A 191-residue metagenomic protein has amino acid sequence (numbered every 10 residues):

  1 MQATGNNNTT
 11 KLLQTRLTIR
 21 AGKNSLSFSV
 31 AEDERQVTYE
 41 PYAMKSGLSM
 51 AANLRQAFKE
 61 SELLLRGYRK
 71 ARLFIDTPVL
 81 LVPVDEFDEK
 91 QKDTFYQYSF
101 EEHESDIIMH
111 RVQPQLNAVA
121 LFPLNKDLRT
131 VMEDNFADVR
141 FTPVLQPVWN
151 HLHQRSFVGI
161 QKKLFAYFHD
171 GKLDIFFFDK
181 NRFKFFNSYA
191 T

Functional and structural regions predicted by a protein language model:
M1-E60: N-terminal ordered "arm"
T15-L17, S25, S29-V30, V37 (+1 more regions): Small-residue (GG/TT-enriched) beta-loop-alpha framework at ligand/catalytic clefts
L17, R66-L73, L164: Hydrophobic beta-strand segments of well-ordered beta-sheets in folded domains
G22, I75-P78, F178-K180: Short loop/turn segments at strand-loop or loop-helix junctions that form parts of catalytic or ligand-binding pockets
R35-T38, E86-K92, R140: Surface-exposed loop/turn elements that mediate protein-protein interactions on large endomembrane-trafficking
A51-L63, A71-V119: Internal amphipathic helical hairpin motif
L54-L65, L128, M132, F136: Hydrophobic, Leu/Ile/Phe/Ala-enriched alpha-helical segments that form helix-helix packing faces
L64-Y68, V158-G159: Short helix-terminating capping/connector loops at secondary-structure junctions
